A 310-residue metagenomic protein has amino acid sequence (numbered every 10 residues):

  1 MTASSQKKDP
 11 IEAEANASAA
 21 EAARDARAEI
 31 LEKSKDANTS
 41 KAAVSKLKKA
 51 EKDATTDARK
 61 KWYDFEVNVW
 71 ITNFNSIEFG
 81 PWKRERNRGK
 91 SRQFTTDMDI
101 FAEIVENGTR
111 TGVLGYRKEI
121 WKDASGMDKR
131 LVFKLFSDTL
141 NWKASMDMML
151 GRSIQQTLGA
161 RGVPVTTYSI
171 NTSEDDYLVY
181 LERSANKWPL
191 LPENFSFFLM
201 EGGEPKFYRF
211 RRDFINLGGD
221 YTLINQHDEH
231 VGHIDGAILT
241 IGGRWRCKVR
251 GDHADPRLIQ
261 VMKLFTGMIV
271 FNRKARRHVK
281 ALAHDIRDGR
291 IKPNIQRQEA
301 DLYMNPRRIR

Functional and structural regions predicted by a protein language model:
T2-R310: Low-complexity or membrane-interfacial segments used for flexible interactions
